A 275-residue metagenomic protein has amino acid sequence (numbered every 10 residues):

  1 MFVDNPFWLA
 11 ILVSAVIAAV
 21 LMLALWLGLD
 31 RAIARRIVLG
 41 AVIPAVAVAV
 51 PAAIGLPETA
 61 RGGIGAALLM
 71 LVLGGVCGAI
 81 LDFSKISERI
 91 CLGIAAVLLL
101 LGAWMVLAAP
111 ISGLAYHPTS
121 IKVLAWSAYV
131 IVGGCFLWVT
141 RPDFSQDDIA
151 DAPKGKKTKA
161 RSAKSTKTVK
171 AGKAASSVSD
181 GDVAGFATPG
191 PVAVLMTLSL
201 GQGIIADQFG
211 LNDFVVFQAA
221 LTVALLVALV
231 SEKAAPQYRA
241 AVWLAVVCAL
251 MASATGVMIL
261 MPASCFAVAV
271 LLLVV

Functional and structural regions predicted by a protein language model:
M1-T59: N-terminal signal-anchor module of multipass membrane proteins
D4-V16, A60-G75, H117-V132, N212-T222 (+1 more regions): Alpha-helical transmembrane segments of polytopic membrane proteins
V16-M22, V46-V50, L71-C77, A96-W104 (+4 more regions): Hydrophobic core of alpha-helical transmembrane segments in multi-pass integral membrane proteins
V20-R31, G74-I86, F136-D148, A175 (+2 more regions): C-terminal ends of transmembrane helices
D30-V42, I86-A96, D182-P191, A235-W243 (+1 more regions): Membrane-interfacial loop-to-transmembrane alpha-helix junctions, especially the N-terminal start
R36-V38, L260-V275: C-terminal structured domain segments
V50-I64, G78-L92, A103-T119, D143-Q146: Transmembrane alpha-helix boundary signature
G102-V257: Generic multipass alpha-helical transmembrane bundles of integral membrane proteins
